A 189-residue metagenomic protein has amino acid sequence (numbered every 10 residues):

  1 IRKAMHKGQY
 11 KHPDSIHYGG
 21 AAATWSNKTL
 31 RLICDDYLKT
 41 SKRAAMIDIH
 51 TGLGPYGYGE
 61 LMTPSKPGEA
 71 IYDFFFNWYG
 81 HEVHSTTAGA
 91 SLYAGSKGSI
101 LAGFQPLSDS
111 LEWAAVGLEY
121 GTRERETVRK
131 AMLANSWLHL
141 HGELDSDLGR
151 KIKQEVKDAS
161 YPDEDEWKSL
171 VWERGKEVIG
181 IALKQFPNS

Functional and structural regions predicted by a protein language model:
I1-S189: C-terminal accessory segments enriched in acidic
